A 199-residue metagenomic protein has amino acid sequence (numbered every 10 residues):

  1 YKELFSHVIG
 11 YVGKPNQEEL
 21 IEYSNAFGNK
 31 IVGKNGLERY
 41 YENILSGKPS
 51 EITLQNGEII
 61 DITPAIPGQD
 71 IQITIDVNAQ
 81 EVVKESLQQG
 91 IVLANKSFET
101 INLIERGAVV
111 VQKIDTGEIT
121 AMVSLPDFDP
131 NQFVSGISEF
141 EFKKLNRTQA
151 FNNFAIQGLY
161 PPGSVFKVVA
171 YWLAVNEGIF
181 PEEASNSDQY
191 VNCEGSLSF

Functional and structural regions predicted by a protein language model:
Y1-G68, E85, V92: Small/polar-residue-rich segments within soluble enzyme cores
F5-V8, T116-T120: Short glycine/threonine-rich beta-strand-turn micro-motifs
G10-K14, V77, D127: Non-catalytic surface loops within mature trypsin-like serine protease
T63-T116, V134-F199: Active-site loop and adjoining helix of the penicillin-binding protein/serine DD-peptidase-beta-lactamase fold
A121-D127: Short beta->alpha transition motifs characteristic of CBS
P130-N131: Cytochrome P450 core scaffold surrounding the K-helix E-X-X-R motif and the conserved "meander" helix-loop region
